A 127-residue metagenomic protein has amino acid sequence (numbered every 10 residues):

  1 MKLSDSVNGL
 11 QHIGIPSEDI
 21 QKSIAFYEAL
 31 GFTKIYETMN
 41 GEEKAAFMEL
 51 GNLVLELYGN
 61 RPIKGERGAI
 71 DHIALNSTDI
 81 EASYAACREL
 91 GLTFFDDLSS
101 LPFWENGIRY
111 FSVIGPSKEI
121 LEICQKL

Functional and structural regions predicted by a protein language model:
M1-Q21, D71-I73, C124-L127: N-terminal beta-strand motif that seeds the catalytic metal site of vicinal oxygen chelate
M1-S4, Y84, R88-L127: Vicinal oxygen chelate
V7, I15-L55, W104: Core segments of cupin and vicinal oxygen chelate
Q11, E43-K44, D71, R109: Residue-level marker for the onset of beta-strands and adjacent loop->beta junctions in well-ordered domains
D19-I20, S77-E81: Helix N-cap motif at beta-to-alpha junctions
S23-F26, S83-C87: Hydrophobic side chains in well-ordered alpha-helices
K34-R67, V113-P116, I120-Q125: Conserved short beta-strand elements that form part of the metal-binding/catalytic scaffold of enzyme active sites
